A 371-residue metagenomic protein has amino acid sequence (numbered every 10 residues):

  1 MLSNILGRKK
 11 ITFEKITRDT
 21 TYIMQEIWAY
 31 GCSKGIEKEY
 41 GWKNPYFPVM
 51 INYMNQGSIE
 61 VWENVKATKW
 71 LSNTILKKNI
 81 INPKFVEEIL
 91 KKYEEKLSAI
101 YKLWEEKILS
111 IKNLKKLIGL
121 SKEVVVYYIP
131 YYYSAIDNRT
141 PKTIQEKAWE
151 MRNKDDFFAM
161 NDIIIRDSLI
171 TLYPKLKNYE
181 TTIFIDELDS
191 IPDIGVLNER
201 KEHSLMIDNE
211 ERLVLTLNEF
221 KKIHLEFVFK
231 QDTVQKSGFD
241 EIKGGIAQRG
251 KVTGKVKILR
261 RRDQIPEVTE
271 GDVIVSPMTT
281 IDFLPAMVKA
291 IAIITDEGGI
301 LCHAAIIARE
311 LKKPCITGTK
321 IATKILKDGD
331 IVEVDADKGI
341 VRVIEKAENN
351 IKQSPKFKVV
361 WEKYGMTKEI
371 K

Functional and structural regions predicted by a protein language model:
M1-K371: Non-catalytic, soluble scaffold/interaction modules
